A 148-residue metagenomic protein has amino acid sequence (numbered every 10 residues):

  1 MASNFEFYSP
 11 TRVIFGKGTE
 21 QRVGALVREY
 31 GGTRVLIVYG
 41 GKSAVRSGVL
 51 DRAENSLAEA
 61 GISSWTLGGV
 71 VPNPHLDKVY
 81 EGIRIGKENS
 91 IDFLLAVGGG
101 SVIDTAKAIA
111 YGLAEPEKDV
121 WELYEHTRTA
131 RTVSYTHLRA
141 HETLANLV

Functional and structural regions predicted by a protein language model:
M1-Y30: N-terminal amphipathic/basic leader segments beginning at the initiator methionine
T33-V35, S134-Y135: Residues that mark the start of a beta-strand
L36-I37, L95: Conserved beta-strand elements of the Class I
Y39-G41: Cofactor-binding loop segments of dinucleotide-utilizing enzymes, especially the Rossmann-like FAD- and NAD(P)+-binding
V45-V120: N-terminal small/polar loop signature for handling phosphorylated ligands or for N-terminal nucleophile
E117-T132: Short mixed-charge
T136-T143: Conserved small/polar residues in nucleotide/adenosyl-binding loops
